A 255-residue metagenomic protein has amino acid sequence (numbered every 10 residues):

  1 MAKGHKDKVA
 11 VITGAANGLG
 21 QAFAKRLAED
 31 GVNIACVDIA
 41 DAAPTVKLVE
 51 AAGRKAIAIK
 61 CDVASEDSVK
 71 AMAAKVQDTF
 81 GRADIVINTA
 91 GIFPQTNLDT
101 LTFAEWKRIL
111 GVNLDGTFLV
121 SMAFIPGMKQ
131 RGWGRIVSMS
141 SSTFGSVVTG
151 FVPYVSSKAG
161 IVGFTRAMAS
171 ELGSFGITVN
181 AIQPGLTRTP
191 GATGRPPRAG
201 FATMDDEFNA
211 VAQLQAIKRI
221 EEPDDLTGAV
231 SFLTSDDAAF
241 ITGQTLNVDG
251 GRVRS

Functional and structural regions predicted by a protein language model:
A2-G4, S146, S231, T242-S255: Short C-terminal tail/terminal secondary-structure segment of NAD(P)H-dependent dehydrogenase/reductase domains
D30-P44: Conserved glycine-rich Rossmann-like NAD(P)H-binding loop of the short-chain dehydrogenase/reductase
N97-L98, E105-L110, V211: Substrate-binding pocket helix/loop in short-chain dehydrogenase/reductase
L101, V147-V155, A167, R195: Active-site loop-to-helix junction immediately N-terminal to the catalytic Tyr of the SDR YXXXK motif in Rossmann-fold
S121, S157, T165: Active-site helix of classical SDR
G173, T178, I241-G243: Short, small/polar-rich loop/turn modules that mediate ligand/substrate recognition or access, typified
S174, L186-L214, D225: A glycine/serine/threonine-rich, flexible loop-to-helix segment that serves as the NAD(P) cofactor-binding "lid"
